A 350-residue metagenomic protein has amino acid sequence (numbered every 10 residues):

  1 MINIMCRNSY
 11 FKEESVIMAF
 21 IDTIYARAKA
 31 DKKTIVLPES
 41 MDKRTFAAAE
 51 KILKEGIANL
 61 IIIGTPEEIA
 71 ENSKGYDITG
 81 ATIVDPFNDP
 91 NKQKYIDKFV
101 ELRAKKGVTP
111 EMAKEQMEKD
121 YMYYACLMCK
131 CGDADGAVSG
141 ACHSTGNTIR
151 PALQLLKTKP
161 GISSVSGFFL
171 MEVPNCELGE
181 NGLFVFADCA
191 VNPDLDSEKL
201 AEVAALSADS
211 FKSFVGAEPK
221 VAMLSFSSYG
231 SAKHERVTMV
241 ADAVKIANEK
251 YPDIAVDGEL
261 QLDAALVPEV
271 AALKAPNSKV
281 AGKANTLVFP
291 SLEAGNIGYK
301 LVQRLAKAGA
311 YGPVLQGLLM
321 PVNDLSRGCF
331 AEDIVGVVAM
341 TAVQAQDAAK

Functional and structural regions predicted by a protein language model:
M1-I17: Short, Lys/Arg-enriched N-terminal segments with co-localized hydrophobic residues within the first ~10-30 amino acids
I17-A281, T286-K350: Anion-binding alpha/beta catalytic cores of soluble intermediary-metabolism enzymes, centered on
